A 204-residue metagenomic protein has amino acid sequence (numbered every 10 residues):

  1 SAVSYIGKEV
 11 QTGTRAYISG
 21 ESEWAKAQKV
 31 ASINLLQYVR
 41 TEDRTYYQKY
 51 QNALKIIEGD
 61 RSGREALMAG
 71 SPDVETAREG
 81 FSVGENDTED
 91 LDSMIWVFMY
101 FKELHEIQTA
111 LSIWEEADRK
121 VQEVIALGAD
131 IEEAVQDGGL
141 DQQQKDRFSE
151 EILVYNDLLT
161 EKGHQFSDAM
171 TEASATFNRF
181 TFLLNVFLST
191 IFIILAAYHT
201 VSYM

Functional and structural regions predicted by a protein language model:
S1-E21, M204: N-terminal membrane-insertion alpha helix
I6, I125-N185: Juxtamembrane amphipathic/coiled-coil helical coupling segments that flank and transmit signals to/from transmembrane
T12-G13, A175-F180, S202-M204: Cytosolic signal-transmission helices at domain junctions
T14-V39, I57, R61, N156: N-terminal alpha-helical signal peptides/signal-anchor transmembrane segments
T14-W24, A110-V121, K145, S149: Amphipathic, non-membrane alpha-helical segments in soluble helical-bundle scaffolds
W24-A27, A31, A117, V124 (+2 more regions): Amphipathic alpha-helical coiled-coil segments
R44-D141: Heptad-repeat alpha-helical coiled-coil/4-helix-bundle sensor or tether segments in soluble regions
F192-M204: Cytosolic-side ends of inner-membrane transmembrane helices, especially those that anchor bacterial signal-transduction
